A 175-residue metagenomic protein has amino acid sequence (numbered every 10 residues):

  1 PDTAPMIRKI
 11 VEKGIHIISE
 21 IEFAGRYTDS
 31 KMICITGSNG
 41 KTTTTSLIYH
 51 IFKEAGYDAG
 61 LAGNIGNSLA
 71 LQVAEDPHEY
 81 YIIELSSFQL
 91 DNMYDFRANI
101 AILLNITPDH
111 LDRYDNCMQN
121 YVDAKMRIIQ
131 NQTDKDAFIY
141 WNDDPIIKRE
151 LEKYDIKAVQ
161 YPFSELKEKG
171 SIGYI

Functional and structural regions predicted by a protein language model:
P1-N142, I146-K157: Phosphate-binding loop of NTP-binding sites
I18-F23, D155-I175: Beta-strand->loop->alpha-helix junctions that form or flank phosphate-binding loops in nucleotide-handling enzymes
